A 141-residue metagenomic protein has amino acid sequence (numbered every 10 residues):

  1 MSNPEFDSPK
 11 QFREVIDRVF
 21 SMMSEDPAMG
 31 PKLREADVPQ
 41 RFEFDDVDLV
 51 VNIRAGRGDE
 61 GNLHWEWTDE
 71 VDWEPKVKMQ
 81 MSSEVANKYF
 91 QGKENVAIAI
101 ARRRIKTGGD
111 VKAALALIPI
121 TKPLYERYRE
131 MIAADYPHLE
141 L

Functional and structural regions predicted by a protein language model:
M1-L141: Feature captures hydrophobic
